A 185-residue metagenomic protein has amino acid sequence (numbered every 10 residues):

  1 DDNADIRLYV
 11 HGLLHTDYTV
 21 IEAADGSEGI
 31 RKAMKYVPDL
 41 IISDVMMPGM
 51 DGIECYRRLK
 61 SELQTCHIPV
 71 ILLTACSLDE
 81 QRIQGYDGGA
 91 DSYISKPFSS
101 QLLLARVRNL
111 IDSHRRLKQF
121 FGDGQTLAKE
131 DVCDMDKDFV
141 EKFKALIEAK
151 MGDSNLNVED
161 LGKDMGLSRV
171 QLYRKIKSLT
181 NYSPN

Functional and structural regions predicted by a protein language model:
L8-H15: Charged docking surfaces used in two-component/phosphorelay signaling
Y18-A24, K32: Short hydrophobic/Thr-rich beta-strand motif most characteristic of the beta2 strand and flanking loop of CheY-like
Y36-I42: Active-site beta3 strand of CheY-like receiver
M47: Receiver (REC) domain active-site loop signature in two-component systems and cognate sites in sensor histidine kinases
F98-V107, I111: C-terminal output helix
